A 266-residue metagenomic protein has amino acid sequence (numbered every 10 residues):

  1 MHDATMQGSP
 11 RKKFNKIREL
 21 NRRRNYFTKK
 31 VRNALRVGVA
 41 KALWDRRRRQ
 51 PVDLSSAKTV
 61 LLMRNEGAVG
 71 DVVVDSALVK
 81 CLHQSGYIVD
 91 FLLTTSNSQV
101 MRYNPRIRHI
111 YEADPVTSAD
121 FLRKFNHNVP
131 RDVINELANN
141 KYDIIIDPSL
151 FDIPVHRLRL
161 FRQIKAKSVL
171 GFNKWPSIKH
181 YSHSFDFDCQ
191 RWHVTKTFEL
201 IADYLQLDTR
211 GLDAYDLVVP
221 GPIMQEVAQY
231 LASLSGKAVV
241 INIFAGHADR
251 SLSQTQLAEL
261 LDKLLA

Functional and structural regions predicted by a protein language model:
H2-A266: Catalytic machinery of carbohydrate-active enzymes, primarily nucleotide-sugar-dependent glycosyltransferases
